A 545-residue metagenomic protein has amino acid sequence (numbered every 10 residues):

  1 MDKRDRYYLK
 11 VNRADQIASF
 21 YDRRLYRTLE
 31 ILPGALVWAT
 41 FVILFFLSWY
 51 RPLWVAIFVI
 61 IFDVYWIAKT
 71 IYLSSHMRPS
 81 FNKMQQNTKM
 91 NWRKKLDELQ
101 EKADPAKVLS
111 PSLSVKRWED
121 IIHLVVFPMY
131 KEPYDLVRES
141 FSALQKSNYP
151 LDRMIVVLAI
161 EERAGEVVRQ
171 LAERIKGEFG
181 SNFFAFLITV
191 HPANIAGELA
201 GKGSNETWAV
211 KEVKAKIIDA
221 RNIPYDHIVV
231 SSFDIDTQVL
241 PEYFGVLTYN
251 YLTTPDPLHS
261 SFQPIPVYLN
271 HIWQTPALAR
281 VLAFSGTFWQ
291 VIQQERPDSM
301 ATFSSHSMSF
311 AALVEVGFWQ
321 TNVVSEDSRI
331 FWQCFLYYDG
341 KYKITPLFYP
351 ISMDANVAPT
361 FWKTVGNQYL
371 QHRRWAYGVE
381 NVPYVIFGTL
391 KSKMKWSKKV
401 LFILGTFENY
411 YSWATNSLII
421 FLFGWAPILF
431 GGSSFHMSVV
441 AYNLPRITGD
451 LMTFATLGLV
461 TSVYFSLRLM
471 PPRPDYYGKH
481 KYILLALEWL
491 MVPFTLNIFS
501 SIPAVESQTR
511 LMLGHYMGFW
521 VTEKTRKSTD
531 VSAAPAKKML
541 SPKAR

Functional and structural regions predicted by a protein language model:
M1-L113, P503-L513, E523, D530-R545: N-terminal membrane-anchoring/stem segments of glycan-assembly enzymes
M1-R13, L370-M394: Short, charged cytosolic
D15-L36, V108-V137, K393-L418, A486-L496: Loop-to-transmembrane boundary segments
T40-M77, T406-L513: Membrane-embedded multi-pass helical conduit in multi-pass membrane proteins, especially envelope-biosynthetic
N82-E380, P542: Internal catalytic domains of large membrane-associated glycosyltransferases
R93-K94, T389-S397, P471-Y482: Juxtamembrane inter-helical linkers in multi-pass membrane proteins
L144-V156, F435-N443, M512-A536: Hydrophobic alpha-helical transmembrane segments and immediately flanking/interface helices in integral membrane
N356, W362-Q371, W375-V385, L484-A534: Membrane-proximal soluble regions of multi-pass membrane proteins
